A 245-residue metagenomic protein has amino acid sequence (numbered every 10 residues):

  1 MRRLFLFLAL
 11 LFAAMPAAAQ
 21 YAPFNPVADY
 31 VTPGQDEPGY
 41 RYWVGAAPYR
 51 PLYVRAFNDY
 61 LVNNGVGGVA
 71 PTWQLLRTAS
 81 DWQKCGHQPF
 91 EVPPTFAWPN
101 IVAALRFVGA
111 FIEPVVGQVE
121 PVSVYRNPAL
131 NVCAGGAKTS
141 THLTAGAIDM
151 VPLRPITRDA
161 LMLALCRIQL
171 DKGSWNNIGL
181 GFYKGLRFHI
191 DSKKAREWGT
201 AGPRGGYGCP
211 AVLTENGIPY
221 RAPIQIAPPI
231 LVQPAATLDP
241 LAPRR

Functional and structural regions predicted by a protein language model:
M1-R3: Positively charged n-region of N-terminal signal peptides that target proteins for export
F5-A9: Sec-dependent signal peptide hydrophobic core
A14-P16: N-terminal signal peptide c-region/cleavage motif recognized by signal peptidases
Q20-P48: N-terminal module-boundary/linker segments of secreted carbohydrate-active enzymes
Q20-V31, T139-I148, P152-R245: Catalytic cores and adjacent binding grooves of peptidoglycan-active enzymes
Y42-K194: Cell-envelope/glycan interface and biosynthesis
